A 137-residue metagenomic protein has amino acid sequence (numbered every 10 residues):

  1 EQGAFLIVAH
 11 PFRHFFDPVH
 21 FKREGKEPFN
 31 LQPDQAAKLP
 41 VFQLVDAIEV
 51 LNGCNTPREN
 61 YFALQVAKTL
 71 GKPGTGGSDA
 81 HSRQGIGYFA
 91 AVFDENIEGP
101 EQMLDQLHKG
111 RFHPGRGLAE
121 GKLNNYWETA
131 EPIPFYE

Functional and structural regions predicted by a protein language model:
E1-G3, A67: A generic structural signal for well-ordered alpha-helical segments
A9-P11, A80: Short, well-ordered beta-to-alpha junction loops that form the rim of enzyme active sites and present histidine/acidic
F16-E137: Charged catalytic cores and adjacent phosphate/nucleic-acid-binding surfaces used for phosphate/nucleic-acid chemistry
